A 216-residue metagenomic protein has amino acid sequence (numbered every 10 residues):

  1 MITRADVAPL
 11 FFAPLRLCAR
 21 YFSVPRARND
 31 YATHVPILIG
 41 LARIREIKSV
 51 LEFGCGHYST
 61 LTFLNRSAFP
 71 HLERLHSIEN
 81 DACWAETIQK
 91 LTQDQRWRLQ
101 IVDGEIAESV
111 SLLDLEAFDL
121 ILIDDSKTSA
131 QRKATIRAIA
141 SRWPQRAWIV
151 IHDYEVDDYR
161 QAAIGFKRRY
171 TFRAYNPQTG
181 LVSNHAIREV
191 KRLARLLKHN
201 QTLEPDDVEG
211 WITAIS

Functional and structural regions predicted by a protein language model:
M1-L120, S126-S216: A short alpha-helical cap/connector motif
